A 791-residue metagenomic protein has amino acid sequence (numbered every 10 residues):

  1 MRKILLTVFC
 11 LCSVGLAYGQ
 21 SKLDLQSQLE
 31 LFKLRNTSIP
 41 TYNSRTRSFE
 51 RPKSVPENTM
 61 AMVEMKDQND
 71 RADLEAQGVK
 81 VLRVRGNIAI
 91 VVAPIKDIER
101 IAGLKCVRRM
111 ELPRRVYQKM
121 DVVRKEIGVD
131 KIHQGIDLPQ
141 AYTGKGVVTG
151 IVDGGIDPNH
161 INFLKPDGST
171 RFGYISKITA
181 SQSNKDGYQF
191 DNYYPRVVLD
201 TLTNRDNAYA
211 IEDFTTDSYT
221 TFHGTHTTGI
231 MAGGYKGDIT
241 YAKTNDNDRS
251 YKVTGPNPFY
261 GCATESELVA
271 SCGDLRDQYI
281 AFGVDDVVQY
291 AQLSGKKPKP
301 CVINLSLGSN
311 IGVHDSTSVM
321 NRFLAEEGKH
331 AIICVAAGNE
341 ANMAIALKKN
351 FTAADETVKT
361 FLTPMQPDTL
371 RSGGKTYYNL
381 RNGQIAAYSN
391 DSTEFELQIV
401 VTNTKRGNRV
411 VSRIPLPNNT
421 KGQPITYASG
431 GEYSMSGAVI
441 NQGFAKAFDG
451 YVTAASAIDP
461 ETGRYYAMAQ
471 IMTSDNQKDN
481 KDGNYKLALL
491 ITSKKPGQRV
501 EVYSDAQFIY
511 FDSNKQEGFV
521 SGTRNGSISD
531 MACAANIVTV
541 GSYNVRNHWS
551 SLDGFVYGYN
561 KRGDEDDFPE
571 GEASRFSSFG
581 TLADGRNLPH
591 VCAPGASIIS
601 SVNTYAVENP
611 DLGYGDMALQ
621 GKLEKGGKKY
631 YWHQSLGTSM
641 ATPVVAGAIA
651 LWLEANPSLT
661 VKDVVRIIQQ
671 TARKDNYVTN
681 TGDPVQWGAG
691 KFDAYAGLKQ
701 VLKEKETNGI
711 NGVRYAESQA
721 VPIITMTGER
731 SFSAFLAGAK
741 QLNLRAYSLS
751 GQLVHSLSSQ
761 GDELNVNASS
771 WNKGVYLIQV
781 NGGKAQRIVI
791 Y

Functional and structural regions predicted by a protein language model:
L5-V8, A17-Q140, V148, T369: Autoinhibitory N-terminal propeptides
Q28-V55, Q118-G168, R205-F222, S372 (+3 more regions): N-terminal domain-start motif of subtilase-like serine proteases
S48-R51, Y251, S294, P300-V302 (+7 more regions): C-terminal subdomain of the subtilisin-like protease fold in secreted/lumenal serine endopeptidases
I136-Y279, P298, G328-H330, A341-I345 (+7 more regions): Subtilisin-like serine protease catalytic core
I156-G229, G237-S250, G261, N408-I509 (+4 more regions): Active-site core segment of subtilase-fold serine proteases
T228, V269-G273, D285-C301, G383-N408 (+3 more regions): Hydrolase catalytic cores
S266, C272, V288-D315, A336 (+2 more regions): Short acidic, glycine-rich surface-loop motifs adjacent to enzyme active sites
K773-Y791: C-terminal tail/sorting-segment detector
